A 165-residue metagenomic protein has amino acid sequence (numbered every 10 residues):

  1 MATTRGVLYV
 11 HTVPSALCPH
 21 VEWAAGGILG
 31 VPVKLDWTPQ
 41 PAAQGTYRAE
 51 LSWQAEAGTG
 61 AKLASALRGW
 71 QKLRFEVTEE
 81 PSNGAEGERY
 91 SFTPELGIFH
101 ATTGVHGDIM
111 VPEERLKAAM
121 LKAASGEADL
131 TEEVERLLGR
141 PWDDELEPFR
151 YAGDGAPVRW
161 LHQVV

Functional and structural regions predicted by a protein language model:
A2-R5, V13-Y47, Q54-V165: Long, contiguous binding/interaction regions
